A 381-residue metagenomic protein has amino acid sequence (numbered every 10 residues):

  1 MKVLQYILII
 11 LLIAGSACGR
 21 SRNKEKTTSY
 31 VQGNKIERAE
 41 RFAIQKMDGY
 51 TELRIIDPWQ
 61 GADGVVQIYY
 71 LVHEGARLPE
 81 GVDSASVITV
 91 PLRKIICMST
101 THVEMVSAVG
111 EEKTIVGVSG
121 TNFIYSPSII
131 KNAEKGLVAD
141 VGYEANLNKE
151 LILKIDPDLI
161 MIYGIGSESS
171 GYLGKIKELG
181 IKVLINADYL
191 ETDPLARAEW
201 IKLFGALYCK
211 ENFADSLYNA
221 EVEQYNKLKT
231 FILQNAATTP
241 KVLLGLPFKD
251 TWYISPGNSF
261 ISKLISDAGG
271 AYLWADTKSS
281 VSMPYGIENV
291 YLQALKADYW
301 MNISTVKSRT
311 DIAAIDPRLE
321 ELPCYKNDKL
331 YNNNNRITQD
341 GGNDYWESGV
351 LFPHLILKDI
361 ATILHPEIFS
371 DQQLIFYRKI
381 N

Functional and structural regions predicted by a protein language model:
M1-K26, I360: Bacterial Sec-dependent N-terminal signal peptides
C18-V103, F213-L243, T310, I363 (+1 more regions): Bacterial Sec-exported substrate-binding components of ABC uptake systems
Q60-V65, Y69-L153, L159-I165: A short, structured surface patch at a secondary-structure boundary
T89-L92, T100-V106, K149, S169-L173 (+8 more regions): Extracytoplasmic/secreted envelope proteins and their assembly/folding machinery, especially bacterial periplasmic
I96-C97, I115-V118, L159-Y163, V183-N186 (+5 more regions): Structural recognition of the beta-strand scaffold that forms the well-ordered cores of secreted hydrolase catalytic
E111, L179-I181, A268-G269, K326: Short, structured coil segments at secondary-structure junctions
L137, K154-M161, S167-T251, A275 (+1 more regions): Extracytoplasmic substrate-binding proteins
L228-D316: Flexible, glycine-rich surface segments
